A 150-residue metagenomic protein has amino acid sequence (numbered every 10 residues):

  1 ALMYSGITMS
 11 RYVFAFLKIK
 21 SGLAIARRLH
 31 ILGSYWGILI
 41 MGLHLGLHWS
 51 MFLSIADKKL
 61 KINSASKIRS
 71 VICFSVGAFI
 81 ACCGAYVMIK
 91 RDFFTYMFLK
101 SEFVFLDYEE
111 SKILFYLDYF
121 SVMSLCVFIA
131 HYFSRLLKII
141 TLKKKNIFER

Functional and structural regions predicted by a protein language model:
A1-R150: Membrane-embedded alpha-helical bundles that constitute the cytochrome b-like, heme-associated redox core of multi-pass
